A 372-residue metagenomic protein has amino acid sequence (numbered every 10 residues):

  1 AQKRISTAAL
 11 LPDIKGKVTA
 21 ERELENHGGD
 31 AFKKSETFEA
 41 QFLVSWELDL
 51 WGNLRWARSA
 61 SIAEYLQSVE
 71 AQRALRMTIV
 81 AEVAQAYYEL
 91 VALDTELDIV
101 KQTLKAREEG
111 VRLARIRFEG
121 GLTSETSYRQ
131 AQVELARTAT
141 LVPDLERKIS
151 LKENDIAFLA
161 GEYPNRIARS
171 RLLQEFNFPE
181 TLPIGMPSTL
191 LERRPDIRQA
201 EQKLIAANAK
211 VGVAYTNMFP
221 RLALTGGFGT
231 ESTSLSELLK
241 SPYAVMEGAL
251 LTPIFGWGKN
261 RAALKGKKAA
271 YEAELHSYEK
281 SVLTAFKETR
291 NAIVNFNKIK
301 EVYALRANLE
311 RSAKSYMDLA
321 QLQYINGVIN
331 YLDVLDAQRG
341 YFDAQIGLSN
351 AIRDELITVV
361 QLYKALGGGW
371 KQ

Functional and structural regions predicted by a protein language model:
A1-P12, E25, Q41-A60, E70-M77 (+8 more regions): A glycine-/polar-enriched beta->alpha junction
A1-Q2, E175-I205, P253-I254, E279-V282 (+4 more regions): Bacterial Sec-pathway N-terminal export signals of envelope proteins
G16-R22, L224-T230: Transmembrane beta-barrel strands of outer-membrane/channel proteins
K34-F38, P242-A244: Residues that define the transmembrane beta-barrel architecture of outer-membrane proteins
L54, A63, E70-M186, N295 (+3 more regions): Periplasmic alpha-helical coiled-coil/stalk elements that build and connect Gram-negative outer-membrane
T126, N330-N350: Short terminal targeting/anchoring segments
L145, P195-D196, E274, A351: Metallo-beta-lactamase
P164, F178, N326, G347-Q372: Acidic, low-complexity, intrinsically disordered peripheral segments
